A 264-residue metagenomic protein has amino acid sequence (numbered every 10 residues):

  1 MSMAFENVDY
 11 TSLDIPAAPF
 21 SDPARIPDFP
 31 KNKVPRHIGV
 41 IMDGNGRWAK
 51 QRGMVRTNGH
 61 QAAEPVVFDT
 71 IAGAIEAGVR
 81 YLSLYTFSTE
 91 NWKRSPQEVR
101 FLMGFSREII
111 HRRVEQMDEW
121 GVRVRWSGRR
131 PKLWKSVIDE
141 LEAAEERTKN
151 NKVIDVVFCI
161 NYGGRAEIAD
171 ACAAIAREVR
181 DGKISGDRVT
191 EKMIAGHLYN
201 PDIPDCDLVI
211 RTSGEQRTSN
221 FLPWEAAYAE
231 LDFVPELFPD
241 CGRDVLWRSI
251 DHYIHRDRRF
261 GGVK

Functional and structural regions predicted by a protein language model:
M1-K264: Flexible, compositionally biased loop and terminal segments
